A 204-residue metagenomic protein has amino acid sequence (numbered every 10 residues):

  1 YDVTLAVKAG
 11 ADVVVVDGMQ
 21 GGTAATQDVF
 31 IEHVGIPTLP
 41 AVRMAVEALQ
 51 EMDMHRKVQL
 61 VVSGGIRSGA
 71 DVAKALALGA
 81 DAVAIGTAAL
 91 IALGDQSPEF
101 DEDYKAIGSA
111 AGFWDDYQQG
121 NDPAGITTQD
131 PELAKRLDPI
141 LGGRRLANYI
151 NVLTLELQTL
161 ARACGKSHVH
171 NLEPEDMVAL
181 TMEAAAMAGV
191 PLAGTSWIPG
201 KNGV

Functional and structural regions predicted by a protein language model:
Y1-D130: Glycine-rich phosphate/ribose-binding loops and adjacent secondary-structure elements that form binding surfaces
L133-V204: C-terminal extensions of enzymes
